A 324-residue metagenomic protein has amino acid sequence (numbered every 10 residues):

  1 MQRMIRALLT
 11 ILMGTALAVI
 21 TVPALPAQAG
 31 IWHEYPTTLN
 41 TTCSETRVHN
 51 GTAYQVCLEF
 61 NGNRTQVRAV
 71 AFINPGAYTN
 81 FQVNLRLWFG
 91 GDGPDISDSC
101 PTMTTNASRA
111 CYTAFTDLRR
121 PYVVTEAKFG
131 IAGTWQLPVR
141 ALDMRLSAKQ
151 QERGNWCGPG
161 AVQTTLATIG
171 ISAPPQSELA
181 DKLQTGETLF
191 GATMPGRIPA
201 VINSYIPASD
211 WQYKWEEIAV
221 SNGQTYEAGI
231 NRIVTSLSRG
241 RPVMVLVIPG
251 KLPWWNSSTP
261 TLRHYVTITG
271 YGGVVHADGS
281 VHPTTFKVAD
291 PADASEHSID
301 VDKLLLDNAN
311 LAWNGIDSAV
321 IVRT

Functional and structural regions predicted by a protein language model:
M1-C57: N-terminal prepro-regions of secreted/extracellular proteins
E34-L87: Short, surface-exposed binding/anchoring microloops in extracellular/periplasmic proteins
N40-T41, Q55, D98, R109 (+1 more regions): Extracellular secreted precursors and ectodomains with disulfide-bonded cysteine-rich loops/domains
R86-D95: Change "in extracellular beta-sheet-rich domains … of secreted and cell-surface proteins" to "in beta-sheet-rich domains
D98-R140: Short, solvent-exposed, Trp/other aromatic-anchored flexible loops in extracytoplasmic proteins
L142-E227, N310-T324: Cysteine-nucleophile protease catalytic domains, especially the papain-like/related folds used in DUB/UBL proteases
T225-A289: Active-site-adjacent substructure of cysteine-protease-like catalytic cores
P260, Y271-T324: Noncatalytic regulatory segments and standalone regulatory/sensor domains
